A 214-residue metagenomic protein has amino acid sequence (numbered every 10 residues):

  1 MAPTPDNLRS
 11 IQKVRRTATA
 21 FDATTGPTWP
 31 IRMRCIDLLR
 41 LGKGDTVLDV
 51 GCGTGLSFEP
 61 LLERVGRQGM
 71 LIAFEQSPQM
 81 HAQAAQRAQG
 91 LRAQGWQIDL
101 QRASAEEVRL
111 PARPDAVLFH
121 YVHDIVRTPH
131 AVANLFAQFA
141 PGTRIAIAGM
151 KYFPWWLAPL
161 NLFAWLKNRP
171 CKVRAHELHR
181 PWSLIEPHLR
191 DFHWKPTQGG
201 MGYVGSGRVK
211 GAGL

Functional and structural regions predicted by a protein language model:
M1-R40, N161-A164, N168: Conserved class I S-adenosyl-L-methionine
L48-V50, T54-E106: Class I SAM-dependent methyltransferase SAM/SAH-binding core
E106-V117: A short acidic, Gly/Pro-enriched loop at the edge of an enzyme's catalytic core that lines a small-molecule cofactor
A116-P129: A short SAM/SAH-binding and catalytic strip from SAM-dependent methyltransferases
A131-P141: A short glycine-rich, Lys/Arg-flanked "PGG" loop and its adjoining helix->strand segment in the class I
G142-M150: Conserved beta-strand signature within the Rossmann-like core of class I S-adenosyl-L-methionine
V173-L189: Short alpha-helix
R190-L214: Core SAM-dependent methyltransferase catalytic element
